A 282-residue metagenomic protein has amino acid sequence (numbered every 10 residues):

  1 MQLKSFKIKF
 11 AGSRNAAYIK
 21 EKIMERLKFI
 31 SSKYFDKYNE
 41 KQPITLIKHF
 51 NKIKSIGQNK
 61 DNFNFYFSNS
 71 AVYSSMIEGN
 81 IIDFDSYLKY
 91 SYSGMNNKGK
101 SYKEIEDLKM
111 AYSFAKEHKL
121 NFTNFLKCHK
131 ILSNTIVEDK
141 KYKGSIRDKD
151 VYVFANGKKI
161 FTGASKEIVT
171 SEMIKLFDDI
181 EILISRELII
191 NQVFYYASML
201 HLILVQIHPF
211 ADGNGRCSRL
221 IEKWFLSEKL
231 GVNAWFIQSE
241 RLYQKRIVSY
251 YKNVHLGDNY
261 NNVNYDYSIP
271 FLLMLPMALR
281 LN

Functional and structural regions predicted by a protein language model:
Q2-N282: FIC/Doc superfamily catalytic core
